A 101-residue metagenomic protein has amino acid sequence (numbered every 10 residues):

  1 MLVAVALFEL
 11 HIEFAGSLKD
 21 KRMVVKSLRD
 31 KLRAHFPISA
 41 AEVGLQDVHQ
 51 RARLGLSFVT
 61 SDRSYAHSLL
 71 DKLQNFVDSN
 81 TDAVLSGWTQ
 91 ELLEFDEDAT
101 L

Functional and structural regions predicted by a protein language model:
M1-V5, D47-Q50: Short, flexible turn/loop "capping" segments at secondary-structure junctions
L2-S39: N-terminal first-folded block
A4-F8, L54, W88: Hydrophobic residues positioned within well-ordered beta-strands of beta-sheet architectures
A15, T60-R63: Short, surface-exposed acidic/glycine-rich loop or hinge patches that mediate macromolecular interfaces
K19, G44, H49, L93-E94: Generic, ordered loop/turn and secondary-structure boundary motif
P37-G44, S86-G87: A short linear hydrophobic-aromatic micro-motif
A41-S61: Short, charge-patterned binding micro-sites
D62-L101: C-terminal structural segments of small proteins and small subunits
